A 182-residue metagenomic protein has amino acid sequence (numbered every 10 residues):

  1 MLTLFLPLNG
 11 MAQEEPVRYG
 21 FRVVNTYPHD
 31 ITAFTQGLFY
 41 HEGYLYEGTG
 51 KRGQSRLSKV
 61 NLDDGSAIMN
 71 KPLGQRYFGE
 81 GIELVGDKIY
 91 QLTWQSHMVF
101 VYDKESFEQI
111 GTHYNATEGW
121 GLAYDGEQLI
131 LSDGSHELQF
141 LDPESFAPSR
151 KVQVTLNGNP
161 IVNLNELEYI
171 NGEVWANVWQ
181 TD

Functional and structural regions predicted by a protein language model:
Q13-T32, L62-A67: A short helix->beta-strand "capping" segment at the edge of beta-propeller domains
V24-R56, K71-E83: Beta-strand-rich domains and repeat architectures in extracellular enzymes and scaffolds, especially beta-propellers
T26-I31, N70-Q75, G111-T117, Q153-N159: Surface loop/turn motifs at the tips and blade-to-blade linkers of beta-strand repeat domains
A33-G37, Y77-E83, T117-D125, I161-E166: Repeated scaffold domains used in trafficking and secretory/extracellular systems, primarily beta-propellers
E42-G43, G86-D87, G126-E127, N171-G172: Short coil/turn segments that connect the beta-strands within blades of beta-propeller domains
E47-K51, I89-S96, L131-S135, A176-Q180: Conserved beta-strand positions in repeat-built beta-propeller and related beta-rich domains
V60-G65, D103-F107, P143-F146: Short loop/turn segments that connect beta-strands within beta-propeller blades
P160-D182: Loop/turn-rich, solvent-exposed surfaces of beta-rich toroidal or solenoidal domains
